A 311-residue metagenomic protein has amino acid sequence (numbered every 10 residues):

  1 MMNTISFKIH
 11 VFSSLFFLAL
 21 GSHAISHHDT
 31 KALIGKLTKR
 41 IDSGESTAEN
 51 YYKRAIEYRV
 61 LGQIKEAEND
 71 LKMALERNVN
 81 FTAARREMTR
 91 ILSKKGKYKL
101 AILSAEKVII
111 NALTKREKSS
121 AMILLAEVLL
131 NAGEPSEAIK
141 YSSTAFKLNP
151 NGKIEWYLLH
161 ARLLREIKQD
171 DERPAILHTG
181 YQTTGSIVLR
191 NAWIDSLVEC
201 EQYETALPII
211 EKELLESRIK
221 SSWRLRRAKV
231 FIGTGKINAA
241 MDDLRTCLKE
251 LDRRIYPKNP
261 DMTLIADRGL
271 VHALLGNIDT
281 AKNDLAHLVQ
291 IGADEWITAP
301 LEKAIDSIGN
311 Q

Functional and structural regions predicted by a protein language model:
L18-K65, N69, N310: N-terminal leader/linker segments that initiate helical-solenoid repeat arrays
R40, M73-A74, K107-N111, A145 (+5 more regions): Canonical positions in the second alpha-helix
S43, R77, N111-T114, L148 (+5 more regions): Structural marker of alpha-solenoid helical repeat scaffolds
T47, F81, K115-K118, G152-K153 (+5 more regions): Residue-level recognition of tetratricopeptide repeat
K53, E87, S120-L124, L158-L159 (+4 more regions): Canonical tetratricopeptide repeat
V60, K94-K95, N131-A132, E166-I167 (+4 more regions): Register position in tetratricopeptide repeats
